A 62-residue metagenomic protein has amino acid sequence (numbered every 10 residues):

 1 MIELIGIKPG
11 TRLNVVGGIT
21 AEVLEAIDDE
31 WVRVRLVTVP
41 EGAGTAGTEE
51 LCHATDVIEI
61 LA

Functional and structural regions predicted by a protein language model:
M1-P9: Mixed-charge, Lys/Arg-rich low-complexity intrinsically disordered regions
K8-T11, I19: Surface-exposed loop/turn positions
G17-T20, P40: Short acidic/polar mixed-charge low-complexity motifs
I19-I27: Short beta-strand-centered aromatic/proline hotspots
I27-D28, L61: A generic structural motif
V32-V37: SH3/SH3-like beta-barrel fold
P40-A62: Intrinsically disordered, low-complexity, charged/polar segments
